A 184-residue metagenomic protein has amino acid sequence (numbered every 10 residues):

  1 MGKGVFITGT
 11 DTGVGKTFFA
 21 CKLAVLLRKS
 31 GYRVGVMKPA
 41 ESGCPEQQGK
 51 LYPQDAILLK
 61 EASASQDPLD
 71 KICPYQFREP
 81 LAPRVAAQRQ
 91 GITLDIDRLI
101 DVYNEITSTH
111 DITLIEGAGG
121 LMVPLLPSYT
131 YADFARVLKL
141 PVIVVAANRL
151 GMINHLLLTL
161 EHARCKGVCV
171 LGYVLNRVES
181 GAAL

Functional and structural regions predicted by a protein language model:
G4, F18-T93, D97, V102-E105: N-terminal phosphate/diphosphate-binding loop that engages ATP/GTP or pyrophosphate donors across diverse enzyme folds
I7-T8: Hydrophobic anchor at the beta1->P-loop junction of P-loop NTPases
D11: N-terminal Rossmann NAD(P)H-binding glycine-rich loop of SDR-like oxidoreductase domains
V14-G15: Conserved glycine(s) of the Walker
K29, E105, I112, G117-L184: Conserved catalytic-core segment of NTP-binding enzymes
